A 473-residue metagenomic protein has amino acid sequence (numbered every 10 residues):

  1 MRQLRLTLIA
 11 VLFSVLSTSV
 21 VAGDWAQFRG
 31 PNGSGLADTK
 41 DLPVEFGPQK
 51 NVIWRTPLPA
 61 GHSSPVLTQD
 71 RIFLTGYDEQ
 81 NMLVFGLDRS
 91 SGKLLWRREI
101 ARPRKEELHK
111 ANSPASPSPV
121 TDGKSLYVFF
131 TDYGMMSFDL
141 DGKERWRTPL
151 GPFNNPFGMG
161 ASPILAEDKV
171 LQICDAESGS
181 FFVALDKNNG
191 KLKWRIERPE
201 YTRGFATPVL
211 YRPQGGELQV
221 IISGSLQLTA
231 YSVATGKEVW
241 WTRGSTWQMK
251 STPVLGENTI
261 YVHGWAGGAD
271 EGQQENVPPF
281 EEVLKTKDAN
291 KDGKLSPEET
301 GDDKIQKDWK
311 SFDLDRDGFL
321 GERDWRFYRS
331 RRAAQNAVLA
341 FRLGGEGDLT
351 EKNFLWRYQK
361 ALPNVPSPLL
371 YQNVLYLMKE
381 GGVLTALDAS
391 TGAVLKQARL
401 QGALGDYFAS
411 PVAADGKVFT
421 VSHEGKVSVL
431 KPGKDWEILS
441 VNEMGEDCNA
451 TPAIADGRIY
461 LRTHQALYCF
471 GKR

Functional and structural regions predicted by a protein language model:
M1-L6: Positively charged n-region of N-terminal signal peptides that target proteins for export
T7-S19: Bacterial N-terminal signal peptides
V20-R473: Noncatalytic, solvent-exposed loop/strand surfaces of beta-propeller-type extracellular/periplasmic domains
